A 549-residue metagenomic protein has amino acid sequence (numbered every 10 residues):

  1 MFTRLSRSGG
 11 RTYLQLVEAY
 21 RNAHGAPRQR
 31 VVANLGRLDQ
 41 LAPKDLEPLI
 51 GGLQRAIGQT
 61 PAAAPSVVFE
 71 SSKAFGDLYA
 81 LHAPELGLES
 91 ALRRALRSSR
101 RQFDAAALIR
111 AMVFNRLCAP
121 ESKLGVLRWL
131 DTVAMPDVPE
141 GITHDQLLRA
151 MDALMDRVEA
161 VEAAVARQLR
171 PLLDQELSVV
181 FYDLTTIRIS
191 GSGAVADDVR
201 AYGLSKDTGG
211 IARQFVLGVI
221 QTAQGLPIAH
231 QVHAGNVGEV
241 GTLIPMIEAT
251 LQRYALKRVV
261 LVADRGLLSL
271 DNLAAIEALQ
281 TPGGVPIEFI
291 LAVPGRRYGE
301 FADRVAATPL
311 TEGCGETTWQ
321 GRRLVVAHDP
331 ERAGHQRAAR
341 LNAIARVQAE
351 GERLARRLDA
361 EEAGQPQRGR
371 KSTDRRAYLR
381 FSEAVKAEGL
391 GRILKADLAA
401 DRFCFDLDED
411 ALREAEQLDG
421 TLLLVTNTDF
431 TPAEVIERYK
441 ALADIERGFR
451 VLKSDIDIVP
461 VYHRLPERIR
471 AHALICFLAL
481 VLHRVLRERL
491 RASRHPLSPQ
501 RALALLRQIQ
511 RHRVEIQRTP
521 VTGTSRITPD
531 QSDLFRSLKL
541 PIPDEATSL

Functional and structural regions predicted by a protein language model:
M1-A201, I211-A212, G218-Q231, N236 (+4 more regions): Dynamic "connector" segments at or just before major functional cores
A23, V133-E140, R157-V158, L173 (+6 more regions): Secondary-structure transition/capping motifs at alpha-helix termini and the adjoining loop/turn into the next element
G36, L465-L486: Basic, amphipathic alpha-helical segments enriched in Lys/Arg and hydrophobic/aromatic residues
R213-F215, Q221-T222, A229-V232, P282-R438 (+2 more regions): An anionic, glycine-rich sequence signature occurring as long contiguous blocks
Q231-R253: Active-site beta-loop-alpha junctions of metal-dependent nucleic acid enzymes, especially the RNase H-like/DDE
V237-G238, V262-D271, G295-Y298, E467-R470: Acidic, metal-coordinating catalytic cores used for nucleic-acid/nucleotide bond scission and strand-transfer chemistry
V435-Y462: Short amphipathic alpha-helical "interface-anchor" segments enriched in bulky aromatics
